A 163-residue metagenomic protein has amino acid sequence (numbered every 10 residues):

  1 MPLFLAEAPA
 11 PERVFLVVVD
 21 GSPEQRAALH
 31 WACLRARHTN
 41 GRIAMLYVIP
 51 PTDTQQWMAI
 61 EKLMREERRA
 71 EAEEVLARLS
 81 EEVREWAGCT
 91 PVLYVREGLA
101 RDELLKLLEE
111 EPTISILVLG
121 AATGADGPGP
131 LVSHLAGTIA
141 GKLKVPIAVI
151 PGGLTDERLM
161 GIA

Functional and structural regions predicted by a protein language model:
M1-A10, R84-L117, G124, E157-A163: Structural beta-alpha unit
F4, Y47-E74, E157-A163: Acidic, proline/glycine-rich short linear motifs
F4-A59, K142: Small/aliphatic-rich secondary-structure junction motif
A28, Q55-M58, L105-K106, G129-P130 (+1 more regions): Short, well-ordered secondary-structure micro-motifs
W31, E67-L79, E103: Short, solvent-exposed amphipathic alpha-helices that sit in or adjacent to ligand/effector-binding or catalytic
C33, E81, K106, G137: Active-site phosphate/pyrophosphate- and oxyanion-stabilizing loops and adjacent acidic/basic residues in soluble
A44-L46, V92-R96, A148-I150: General small-molecule cofactor/ligand-binding pocket signal
I116-K142, L154-M160: Glycine-rich, Arg-bearing micro-motifs that act as flexible, cationic patches
